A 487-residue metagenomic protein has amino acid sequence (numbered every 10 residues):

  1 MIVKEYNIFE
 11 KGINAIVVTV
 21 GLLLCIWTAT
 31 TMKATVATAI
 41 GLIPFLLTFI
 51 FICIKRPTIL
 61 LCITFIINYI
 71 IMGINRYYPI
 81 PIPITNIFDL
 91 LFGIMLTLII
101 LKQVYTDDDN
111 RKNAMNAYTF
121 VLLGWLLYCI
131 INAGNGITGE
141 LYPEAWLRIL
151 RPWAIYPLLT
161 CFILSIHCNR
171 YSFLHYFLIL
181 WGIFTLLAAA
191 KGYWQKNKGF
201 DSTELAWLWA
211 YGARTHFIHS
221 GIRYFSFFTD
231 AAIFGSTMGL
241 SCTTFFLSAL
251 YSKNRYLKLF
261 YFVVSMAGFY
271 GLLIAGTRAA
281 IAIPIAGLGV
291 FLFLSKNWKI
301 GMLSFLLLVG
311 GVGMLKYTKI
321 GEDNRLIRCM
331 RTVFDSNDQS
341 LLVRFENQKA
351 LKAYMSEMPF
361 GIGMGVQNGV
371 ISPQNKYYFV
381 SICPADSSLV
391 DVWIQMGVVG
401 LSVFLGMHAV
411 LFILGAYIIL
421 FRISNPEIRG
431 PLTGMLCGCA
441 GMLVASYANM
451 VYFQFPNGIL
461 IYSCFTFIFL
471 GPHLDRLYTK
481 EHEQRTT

Functional and structural regions predicted by a protein language model:
N7-Y105, I131-N135, M442, S463: N-terminal signal-anchor transmembrane segment
E10, V17, G21-L23, F45-F49 (+7 more regions): Alpha-helical transmembrane segments of multi-pass inner-membrane proteins
G21-C25, T243, V410, G434-T487: Transmembrane alpha-helices of multi-pass inner-membrane enzymes
N86-M95, A117-L127, Y142-I166, L180 (+1 more regions): Aromatic-anchored transmembrane helix interface
A190, K196-G199, A275, L292-D335 (+1 more regions): A membrane-periplasm/extracellular boundary helix in multi-pass inner-membrane enzymes that assemble envelope glycans
I218, G321-D323, R331-M396, I418-R422: Long extracytoplasmic/lumenal interhelical loops at the membrane interface of multi-pass membrane proteins
S226, D230-A232, F269, P359 (+2 more regions): A conserved mid-to-late transmembrane alpha helix and its immediate loop/hinge that forms the functional core
R255-F260, I285, G289, M396-L443: Hydrophobic transmembrane alpha-helices and their immediate junctions
